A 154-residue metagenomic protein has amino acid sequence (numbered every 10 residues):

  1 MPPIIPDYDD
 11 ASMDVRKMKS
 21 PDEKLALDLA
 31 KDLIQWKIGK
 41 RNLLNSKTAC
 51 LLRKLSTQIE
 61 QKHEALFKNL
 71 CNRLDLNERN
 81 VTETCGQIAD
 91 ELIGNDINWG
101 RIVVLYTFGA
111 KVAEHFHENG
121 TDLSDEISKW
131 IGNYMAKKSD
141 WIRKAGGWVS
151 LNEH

Functional and structural regions predicted by a protein language model:
M1-N77, D140-H154: Terminal intrinsically disordered, low-complexity, charge-rich regions
T57-K62, L76-Q87, G100-T107: Helix-boundary capping/turn motifs
A65, L76, N80, I97 (+1 more regions): Alpha-helical structural elements of signaling/regulatory helical domains
G86-H154: Alpha-helical bundle/repeat cores within regulatory domains of eukaryotic proteins
